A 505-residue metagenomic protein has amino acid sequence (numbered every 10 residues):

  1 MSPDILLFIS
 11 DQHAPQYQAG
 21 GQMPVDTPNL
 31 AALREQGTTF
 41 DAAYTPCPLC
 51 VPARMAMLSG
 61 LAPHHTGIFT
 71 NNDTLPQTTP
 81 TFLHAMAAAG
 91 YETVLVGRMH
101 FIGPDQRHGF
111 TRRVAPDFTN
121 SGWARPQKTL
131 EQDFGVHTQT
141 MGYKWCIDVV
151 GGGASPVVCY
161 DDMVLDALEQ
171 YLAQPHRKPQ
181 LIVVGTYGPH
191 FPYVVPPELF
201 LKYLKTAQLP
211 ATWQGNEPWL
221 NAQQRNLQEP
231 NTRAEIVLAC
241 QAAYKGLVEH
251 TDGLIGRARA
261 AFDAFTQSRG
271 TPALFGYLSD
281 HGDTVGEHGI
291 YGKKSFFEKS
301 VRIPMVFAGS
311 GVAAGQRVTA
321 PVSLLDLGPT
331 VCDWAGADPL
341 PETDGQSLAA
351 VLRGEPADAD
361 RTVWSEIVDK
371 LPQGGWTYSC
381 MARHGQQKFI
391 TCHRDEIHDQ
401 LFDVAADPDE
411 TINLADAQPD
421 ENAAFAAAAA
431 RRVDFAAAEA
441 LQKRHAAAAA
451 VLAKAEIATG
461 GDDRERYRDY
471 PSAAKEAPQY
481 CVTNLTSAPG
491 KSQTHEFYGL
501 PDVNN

Functional and structural regions predicted by a protein language model:
M1-Q387, H398, P408, I412-A424 (+1 more regions): Formylglycine-dependent sulfatase
I390-R394: Short beta-strand micro-motifs enriched in acidic
L401-F402: Short hydrophobic beta-strand that contains or immediately precedes a catalytic carboxylate
A405: Residues forming the ATP-binding cleft of Hanks-type serine/threonine protein kinase domains
D416-D463: A contiguous, mid-protein "functional segment" used to position or interact with cofactors/ions or partner subunits
